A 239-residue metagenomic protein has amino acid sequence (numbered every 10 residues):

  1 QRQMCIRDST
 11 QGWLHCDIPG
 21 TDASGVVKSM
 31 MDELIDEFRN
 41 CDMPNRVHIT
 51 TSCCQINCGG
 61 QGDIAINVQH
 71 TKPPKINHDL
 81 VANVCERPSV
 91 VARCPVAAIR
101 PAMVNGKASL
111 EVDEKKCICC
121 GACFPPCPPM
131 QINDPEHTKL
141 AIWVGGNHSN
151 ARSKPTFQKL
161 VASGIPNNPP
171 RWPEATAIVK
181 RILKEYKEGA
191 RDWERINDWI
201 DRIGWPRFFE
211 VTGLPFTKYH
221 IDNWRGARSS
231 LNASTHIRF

Functional and structural regions predicted by a protein language model:
R2-I6: Short, small-residue-biased leader/transition segments that mark boundaries at the very start of proteins
R7-G20, A162: Short, hydrophobic beta-strand segments
T10, H48-Q55, I196-F209: A glycine-rich phosphate-binding loop feature that marks nucleotide/adenosyl-phosphate handling sites
H15-S24, C58-D63, C119-G121, I200-Y219: Short glycine/threonine-rich loop-to-helix capping motif typified by GTGT followed within a few residues by an Asp-Pro
L34, R39, M43-R46, I64-P125 (+2 more regions): Ferredoxin-like iron-sulfur electron-transfer modules
G59-I66, S153-T156: Short acidic, glycine/serine/threonine-rich loops at helix termini
N147-A190: A hydrophobic, small-residue-rich beta->alpha segment in the mid-to-C-terminal subdomain of diverse proteins
F209-V211, P215-F239: Long C-terminal interaction/binding lobes of large macromolecular proteins
